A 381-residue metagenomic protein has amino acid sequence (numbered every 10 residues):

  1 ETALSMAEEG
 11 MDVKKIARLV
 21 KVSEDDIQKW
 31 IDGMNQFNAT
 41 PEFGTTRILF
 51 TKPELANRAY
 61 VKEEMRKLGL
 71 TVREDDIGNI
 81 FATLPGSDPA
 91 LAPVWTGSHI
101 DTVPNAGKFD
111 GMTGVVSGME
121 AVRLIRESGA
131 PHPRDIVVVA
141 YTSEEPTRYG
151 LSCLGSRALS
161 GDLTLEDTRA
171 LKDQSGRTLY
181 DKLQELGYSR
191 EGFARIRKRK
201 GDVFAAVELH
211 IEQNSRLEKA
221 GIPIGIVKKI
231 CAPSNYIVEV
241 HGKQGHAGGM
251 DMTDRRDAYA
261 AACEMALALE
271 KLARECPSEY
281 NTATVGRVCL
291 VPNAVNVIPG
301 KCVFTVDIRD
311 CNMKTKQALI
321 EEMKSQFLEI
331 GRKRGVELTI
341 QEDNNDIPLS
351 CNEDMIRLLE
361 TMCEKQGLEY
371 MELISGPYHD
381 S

Functional and structural regions predicted by a protein language model:
E1-M11: Short, amphipathic alpha-helical "recognition" segments used to contact nucleic acids or chromatin
I16-A17: Short alpha-helical "recognition helix" segments of helix-turn-helix
V22-T51, E342: N-terminal capping segment at the start of a domain
I27-T40, G97-S98, E369-S381: Zn-dependent metallopeptidase/amidohydrolase metal-coordination segment
F50, I100-F109, P146-T147, G245-D254 (+1 more regions): A short glycine/serine-rich beta->alpha loop
K62-R66, T71, D75, I80-G176 (+1 more regions): Active-site metal-coordination/substrate-binding segment of hydrolases, especially metallo-dependent peptidases
E144, G150-M313: Midchain, well-structured core segments that form catalytic/ion-binding scaffolds
I237, Y259-S381: Metal-dependent amide/peptide-bond hydrolase catalytic core, centered on the "pita-bread" metallohydrolase fold
